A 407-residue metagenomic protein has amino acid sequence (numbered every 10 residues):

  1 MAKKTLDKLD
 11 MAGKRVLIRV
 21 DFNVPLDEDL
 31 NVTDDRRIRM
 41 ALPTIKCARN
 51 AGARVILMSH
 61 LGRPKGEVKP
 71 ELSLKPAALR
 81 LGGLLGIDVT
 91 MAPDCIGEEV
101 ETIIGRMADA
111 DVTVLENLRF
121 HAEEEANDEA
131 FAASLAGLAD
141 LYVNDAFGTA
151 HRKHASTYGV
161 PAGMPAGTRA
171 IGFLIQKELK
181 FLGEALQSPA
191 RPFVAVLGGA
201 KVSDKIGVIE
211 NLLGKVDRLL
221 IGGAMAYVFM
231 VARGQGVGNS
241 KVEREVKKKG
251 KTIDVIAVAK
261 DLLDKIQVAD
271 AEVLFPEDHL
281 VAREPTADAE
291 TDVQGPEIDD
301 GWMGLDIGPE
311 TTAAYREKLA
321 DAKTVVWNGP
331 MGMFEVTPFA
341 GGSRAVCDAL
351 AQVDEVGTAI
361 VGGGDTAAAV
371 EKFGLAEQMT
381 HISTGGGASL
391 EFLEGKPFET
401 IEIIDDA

Functional and structural regions predicted by a protein language model:
M1-A407: Active-site loop-to-helix "anion-binding N-cap" substructures in soluble metabolic enzymes
